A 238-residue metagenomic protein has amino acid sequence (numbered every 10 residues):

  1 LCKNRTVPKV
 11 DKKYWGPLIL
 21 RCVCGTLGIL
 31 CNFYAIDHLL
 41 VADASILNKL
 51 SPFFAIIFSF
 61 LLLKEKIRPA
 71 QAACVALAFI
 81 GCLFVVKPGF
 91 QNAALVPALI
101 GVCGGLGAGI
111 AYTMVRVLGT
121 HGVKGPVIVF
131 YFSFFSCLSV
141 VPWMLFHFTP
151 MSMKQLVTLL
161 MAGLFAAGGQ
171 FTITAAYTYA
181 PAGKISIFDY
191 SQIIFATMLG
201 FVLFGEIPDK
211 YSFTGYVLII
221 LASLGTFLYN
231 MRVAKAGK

Functional and structural regions predicted by a protein language model:
L1-L20, P69, A93, V123 (+4 more regions): Membrane-interface interhelical linkers
V10-Y14, C82, K87-L106, L145-M161 (+1 more regions): Juxtamembrane helix-entry segments on the extracytoplasmic side of multipass membrane proteins
K12-V23, I67-I80, P97-C103, G122-F134 (+1 more regions): Cytoplasmic-side transmembrane-helix entry/capping segments in multi-pass membrane proteins
C22-L30, P52-I57, C82-L83, G109 (+6 more regions): Hydrophobic/small/kink-forming positions within alpha-helical transmembrane segments of polytopic membrane proteins
Y34, P52-A73, I194-F213: C-terminal transmembrane-helix exit sites in multi-pass transporters
L39, E65-I67, G122-V123, A180 (+1 more regions): Membrane-helix interface residues
S45-L50, G122-F134, Q170-F201: Helix-helix packing/entry segments at the starts of transmembrane helices
A70-K87, Y211-N230: Hydrophobic transmembrane alpha-helices of multi-pass small-molecule transport proteins
